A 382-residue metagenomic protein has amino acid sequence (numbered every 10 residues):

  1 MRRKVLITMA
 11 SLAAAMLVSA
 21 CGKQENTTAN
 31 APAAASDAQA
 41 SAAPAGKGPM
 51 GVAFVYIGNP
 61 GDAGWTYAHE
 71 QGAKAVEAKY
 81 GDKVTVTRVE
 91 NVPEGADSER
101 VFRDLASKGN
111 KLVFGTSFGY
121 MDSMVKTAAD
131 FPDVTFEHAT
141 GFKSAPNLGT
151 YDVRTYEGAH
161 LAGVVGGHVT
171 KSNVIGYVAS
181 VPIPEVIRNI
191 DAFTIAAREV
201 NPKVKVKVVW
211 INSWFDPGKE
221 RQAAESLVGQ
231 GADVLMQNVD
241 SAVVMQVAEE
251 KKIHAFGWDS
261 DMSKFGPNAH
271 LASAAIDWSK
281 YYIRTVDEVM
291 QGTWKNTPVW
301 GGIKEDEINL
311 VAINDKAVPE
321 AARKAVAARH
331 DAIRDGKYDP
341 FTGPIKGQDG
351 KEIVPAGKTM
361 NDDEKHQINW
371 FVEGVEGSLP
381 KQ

Functional and structural regions predicted by a protein language model:
M1-M9: Bacterial N-terminal signal peptides that target proteins for export
L12-A13: Repetitive helical segments and hydrophobic/amphipathic motifs
L17-A20: C-terminal motif of bacterial Sec signal peptides marking the signal peptidase cleavage site
K23-Q382: A residue-level marker of the well-folded mature domains of exported/periplasmic proteins
